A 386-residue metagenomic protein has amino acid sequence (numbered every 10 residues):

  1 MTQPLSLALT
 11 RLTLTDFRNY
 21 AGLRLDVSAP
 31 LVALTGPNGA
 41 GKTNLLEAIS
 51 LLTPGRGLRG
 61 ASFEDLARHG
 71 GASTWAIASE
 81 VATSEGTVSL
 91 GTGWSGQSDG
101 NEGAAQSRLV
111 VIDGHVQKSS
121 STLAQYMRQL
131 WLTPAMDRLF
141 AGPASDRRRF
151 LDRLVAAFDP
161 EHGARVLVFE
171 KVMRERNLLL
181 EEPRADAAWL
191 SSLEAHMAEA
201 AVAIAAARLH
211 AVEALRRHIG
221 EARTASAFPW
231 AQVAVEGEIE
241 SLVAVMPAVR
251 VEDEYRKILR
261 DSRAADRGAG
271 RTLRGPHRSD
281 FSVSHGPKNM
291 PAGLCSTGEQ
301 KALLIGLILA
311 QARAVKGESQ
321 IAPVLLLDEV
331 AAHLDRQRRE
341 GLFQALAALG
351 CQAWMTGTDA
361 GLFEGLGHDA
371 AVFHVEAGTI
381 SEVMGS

Functional and structural regions predicted by a protein language model:
M1-P37, L51, A188-E199, A203-V324 (+4 more regions): Conserved NTPase motor "head" modules and their coupling/switch loops across ABC/AAA+ ATPases, GTPases, and GHKL ATPases
R24, L109, Q129, V324-L325: Hydrophobic "anchor" residues on beta-strands that sit immediately upstream of conserved functional sites
K42: Conserved lysine of the Walker
T53-D146, D152-H162, R217-E221, V251 (+1 more regions): Nucleotide-state sensing region of NTPase/ATPase domains
M136-S226, E236-G237: An accessory alpha-helical subdomain
D328-V330: Walker B catalytic acidic pair
T356-T358: H-loop/switch region of ABC-family ATPase nucleotide-binding domains
